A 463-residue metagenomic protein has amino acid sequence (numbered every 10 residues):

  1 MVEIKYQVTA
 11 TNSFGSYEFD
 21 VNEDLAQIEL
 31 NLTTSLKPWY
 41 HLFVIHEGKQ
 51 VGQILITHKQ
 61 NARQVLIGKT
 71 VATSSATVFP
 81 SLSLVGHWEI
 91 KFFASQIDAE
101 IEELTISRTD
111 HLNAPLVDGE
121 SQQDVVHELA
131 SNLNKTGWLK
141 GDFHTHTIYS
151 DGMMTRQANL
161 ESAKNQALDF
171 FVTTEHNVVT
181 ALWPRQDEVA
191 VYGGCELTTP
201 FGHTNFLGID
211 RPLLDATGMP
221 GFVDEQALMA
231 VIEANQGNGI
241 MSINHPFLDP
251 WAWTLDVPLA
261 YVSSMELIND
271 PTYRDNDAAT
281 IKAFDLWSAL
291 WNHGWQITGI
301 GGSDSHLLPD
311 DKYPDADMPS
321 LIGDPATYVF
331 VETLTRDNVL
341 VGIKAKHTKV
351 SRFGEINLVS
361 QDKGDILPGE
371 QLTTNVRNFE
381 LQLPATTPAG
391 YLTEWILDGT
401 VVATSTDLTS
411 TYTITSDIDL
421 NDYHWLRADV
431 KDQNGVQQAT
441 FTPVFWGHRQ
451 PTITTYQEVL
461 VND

Functional and structural regions predicted by a protein language model:
M1-T34, S107-L112, L116-D118, E128-K135: Solvent-exposed, flexible loop/coil segments flanking beta-strands in beta-rich domains
E3-T11, L32-T73: Surface-exposed beta-strand/loop patches in noncatalytic accessory domains and peripheral targeting/linker segments
Y6-V8, V44-I45, Q64-L66, D110 (+3 more regions): Charged catalytic cores and adjacent phosphate/nucleic-acid-binding surfaces used for phosphate/nucleic-acid chemistry
S16-A26, T77-L84, T373-T374, I418-L420: Extracellular and analogous surface-interaction loops
A26-L30, V78-E102, D422-R427: Noncatalytic modules at the cell exterior or secretory-pathway interfaces, chiefly beta-strand-rich lectin/adhesion
Y40, Q96-T109: Edge beta-strands of jelly-roll/beta-sandwich modules across compartments, strongly enriched in secreted/luminal
Q60-W88, S95, T413-I418: Beta-sandwich interaction modules
V126, S131-A260, L267-W287, G302-S305 (+3 more regions): A metal-dependent hydrolase metal-coordination microenvironment
